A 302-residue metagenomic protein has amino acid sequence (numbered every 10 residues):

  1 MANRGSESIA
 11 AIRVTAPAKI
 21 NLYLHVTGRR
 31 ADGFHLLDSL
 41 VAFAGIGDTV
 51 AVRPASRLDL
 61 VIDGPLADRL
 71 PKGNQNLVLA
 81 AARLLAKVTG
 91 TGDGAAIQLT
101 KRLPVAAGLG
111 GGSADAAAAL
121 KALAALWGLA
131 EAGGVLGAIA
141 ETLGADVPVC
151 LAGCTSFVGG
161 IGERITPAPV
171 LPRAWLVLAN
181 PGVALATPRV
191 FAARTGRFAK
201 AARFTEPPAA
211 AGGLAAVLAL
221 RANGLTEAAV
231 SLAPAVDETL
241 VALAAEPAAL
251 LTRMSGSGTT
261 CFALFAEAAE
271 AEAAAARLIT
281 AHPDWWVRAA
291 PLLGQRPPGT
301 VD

Functional and structural regions predicted by a protein language model:
A2-A107, A125-G134, L171, N180-P181: ATP-binding N-lobe of GHMP and related small-molecule kinases
G5, A42-F43, E141-T142, P148-L151 (+3 more regions): Solvent-exposed alpha-helices and their adjacent loops that cap or buttress functional pockets in soluble metabolic
R57-R69, A119, E141, G213-N223 (+1 more regions): Short, basic/glycine-rich phosphate-binding loops at helix/coil junctions that contact nucleotide phosphates
P71, Q98-W127, A145, A248-F265: Glycine/serine-rich anion-binding loops at beta->alpha junctions that coordinate negatively charged ligand groups
A81-V88, V135, I139-T142, E238-P247 (+1 more regions): Generic non-transmembrane alpha-helical segments
G94, A116, L120-F157, G162-R164: Contiguous, small/hydrophobic- and glycine-enriched helical/loop subdomains that border and often "cap" functional
A152-L251, A266-A269, A276-D284, R288-D302: Conserved, helical-rich catalytic subdomain that frames metal- and/or nucleotide-binding sites in enzyme alpha/beta
